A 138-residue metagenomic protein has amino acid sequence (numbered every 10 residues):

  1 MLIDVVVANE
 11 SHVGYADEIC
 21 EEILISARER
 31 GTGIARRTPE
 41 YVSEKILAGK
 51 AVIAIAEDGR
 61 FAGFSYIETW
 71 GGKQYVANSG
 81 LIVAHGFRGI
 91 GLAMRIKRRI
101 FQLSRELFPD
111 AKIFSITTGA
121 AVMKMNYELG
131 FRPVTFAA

Functional and structural regions predicted by a protein language model:
L2-E18: A short beta-loop-alpha structural element at the N-terminal edge of CoA-dependent acyl/N-acetyltransferase catalytic
Y15-I19, Y41, R95, R99: Alpha-helical elements of Rossmann-like donor-binding domains used by nucleotide-donor carbohydrate transfer enzymes
C20-H85: A conserved beta-strand-loop-helix scaffold within acyl/acetyltransferase catalytic domains
V83, G89-S104: Conserved acetyl-CoA-binding loop-helix of GNAT-fold acetyltransferases
S104-T118: Conserved GNAT acetyl-CoA-binding A-motif
I116, G130-A138: Conserved catalytic-core motifs of GNAT/GCN5-like acyltransferases
A121-K124, A138: Extended, composition-driven regions rather than compact fold-specific motifs
N126-E128: Conserved active-site tyrosine of GNAT-family acetyltransferases
